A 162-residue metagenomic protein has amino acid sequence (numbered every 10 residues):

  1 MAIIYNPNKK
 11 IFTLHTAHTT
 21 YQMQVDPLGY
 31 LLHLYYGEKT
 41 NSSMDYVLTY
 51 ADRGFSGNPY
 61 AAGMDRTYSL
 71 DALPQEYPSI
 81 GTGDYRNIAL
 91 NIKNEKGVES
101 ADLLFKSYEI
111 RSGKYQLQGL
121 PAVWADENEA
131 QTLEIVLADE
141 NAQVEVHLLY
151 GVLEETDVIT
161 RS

Functional and structural regions predicted by a protein language model:
M1-S162: N-terminal accessory beta-strand-rich subdomains and adjacent acidic, glycine-rich linkers that precede catalytic cores
